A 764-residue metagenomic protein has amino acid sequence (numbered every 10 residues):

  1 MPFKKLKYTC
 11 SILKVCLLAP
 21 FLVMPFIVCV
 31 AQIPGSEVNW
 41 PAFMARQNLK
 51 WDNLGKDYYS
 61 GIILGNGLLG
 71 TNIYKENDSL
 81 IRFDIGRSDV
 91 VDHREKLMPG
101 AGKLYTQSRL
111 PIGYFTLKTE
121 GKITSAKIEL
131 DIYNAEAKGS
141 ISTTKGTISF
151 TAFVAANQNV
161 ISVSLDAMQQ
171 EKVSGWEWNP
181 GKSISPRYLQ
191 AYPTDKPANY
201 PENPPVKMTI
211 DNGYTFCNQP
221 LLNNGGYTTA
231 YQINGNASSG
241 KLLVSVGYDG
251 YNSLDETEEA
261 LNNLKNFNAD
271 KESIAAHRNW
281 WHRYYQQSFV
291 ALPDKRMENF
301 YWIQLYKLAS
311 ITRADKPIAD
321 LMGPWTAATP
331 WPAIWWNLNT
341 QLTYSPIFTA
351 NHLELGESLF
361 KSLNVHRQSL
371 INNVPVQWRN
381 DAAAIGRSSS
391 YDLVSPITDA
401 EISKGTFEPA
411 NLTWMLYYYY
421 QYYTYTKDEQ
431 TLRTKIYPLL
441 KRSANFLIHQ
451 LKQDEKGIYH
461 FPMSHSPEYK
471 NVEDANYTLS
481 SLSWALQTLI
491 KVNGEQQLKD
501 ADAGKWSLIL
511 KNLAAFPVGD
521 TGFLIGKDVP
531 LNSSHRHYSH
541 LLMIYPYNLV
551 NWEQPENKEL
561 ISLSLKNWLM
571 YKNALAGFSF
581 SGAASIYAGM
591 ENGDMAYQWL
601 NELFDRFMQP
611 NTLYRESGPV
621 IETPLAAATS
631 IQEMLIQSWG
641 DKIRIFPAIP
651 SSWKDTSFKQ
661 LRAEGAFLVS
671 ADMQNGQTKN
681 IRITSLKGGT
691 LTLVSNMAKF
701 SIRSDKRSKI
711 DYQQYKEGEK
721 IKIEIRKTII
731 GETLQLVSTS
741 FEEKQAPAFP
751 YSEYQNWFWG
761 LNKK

Functional and structural regions predicted by a protein language model:
M1-G35: Bacterial Sec-dependent N-terminal signal peptides
Q32-R296, W302, D315, L686 (+2 more regions): Beta-sandwich/jelly-roll carbohydrate-recognition scaffolds of carbohydrate-active enzymes
I33-S36, V154-N159, A167-R187, S483 (+5 more regions): Beta-rich accessory regions
P34-N39, N48, Q287-D320, N372-P396 (+1 more regions): Low-complexity, Ser/Thr/Pro/Gly-enriched N-terminal "stalk/linker" regions
Q107-E120, I621-S670, Q674: Catalytic cores of secreted or luminal carbohydrate-active enzymes
M322-I334, R379-I402, I458-Y477, G522-H535 (+3 more regions): Carbohydrate-binding/catalytic loop surfaces
W336-S369, N373, L393, I397 (+5 more regions): Active-site core of glycosidic bond-cleaving carbohydrate-active enzymes
R442, F446-V492: Acidic/histidine-rich catalytic neighborhood
